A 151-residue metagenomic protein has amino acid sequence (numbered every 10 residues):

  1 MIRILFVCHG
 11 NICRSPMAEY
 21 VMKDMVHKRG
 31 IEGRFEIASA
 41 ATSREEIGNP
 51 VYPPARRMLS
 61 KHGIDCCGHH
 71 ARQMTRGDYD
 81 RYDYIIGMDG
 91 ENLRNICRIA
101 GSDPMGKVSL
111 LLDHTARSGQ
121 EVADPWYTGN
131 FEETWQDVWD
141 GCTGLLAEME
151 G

Functional and structural regions predicted by a protein language model:
M1-R81, A147-G151: Conserved active-site segments centered on acidic
S15, M88-D89: Replace "coordinates the UDP/GDP/TDP-sugar" with "coordinates nucleotide-activated sugar donors
Y84, G90-G151: Phosphate-binding/catalytic loops
